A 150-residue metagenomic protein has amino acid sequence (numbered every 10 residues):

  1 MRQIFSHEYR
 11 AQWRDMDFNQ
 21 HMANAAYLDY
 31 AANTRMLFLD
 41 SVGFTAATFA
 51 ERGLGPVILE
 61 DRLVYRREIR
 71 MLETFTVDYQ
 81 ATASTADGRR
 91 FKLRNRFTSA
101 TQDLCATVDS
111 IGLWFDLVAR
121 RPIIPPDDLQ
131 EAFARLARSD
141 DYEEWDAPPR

Functional and structural regions predicted by a protein language model:
M1-S41, A100, R150: Catalytic strand-loop segment that frames the active site of acyl-thioester-processing enzymes
Q3-H7, I69-T74, T82-R150: HotDog/MaoC-like acyl-thioester-processing domains
Y9-W13, Y65, W114: Hydrophobic residues in beta-strands and at strand termini
Q20, Y79, R120: Hydrophobic pocket/interface hotspot
T34, V42, L136-D140: Alpha-helix boundary/capping residues
F38-S84, G88-R90, C105: Hydrophobic beta-strand-centered segment that forms part of the acyl-chain substrate-binding groove
